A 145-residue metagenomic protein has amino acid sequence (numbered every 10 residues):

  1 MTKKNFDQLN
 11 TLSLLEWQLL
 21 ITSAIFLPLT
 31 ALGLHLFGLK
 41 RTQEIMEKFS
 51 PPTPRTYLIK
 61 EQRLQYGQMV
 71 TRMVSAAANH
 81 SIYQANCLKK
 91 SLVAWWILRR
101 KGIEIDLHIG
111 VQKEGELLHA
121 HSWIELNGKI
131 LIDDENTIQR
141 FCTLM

Functional and structural regions predicted by a protein language model:
M1-L58, Y66, A76-Y83, T143: N-terminal accessory/pre-domain segments preceding catalytic cores
K60-L64, Q68, E104, H108: Contiguous, function-dense segments enriched for cysteine-driven chemistry and partner/ligand-binding capacity
L64, T71-S75, L88-S91: Hydrophobic alpha-helical segments
M73, L92-M145: Hydrophobic/aromatic-rich core segments of domains that either
N79-K89, V93: Active-site neighborhoods of divalent-metal-dependent phosphate/nucleic-acid chemistry enzymes
